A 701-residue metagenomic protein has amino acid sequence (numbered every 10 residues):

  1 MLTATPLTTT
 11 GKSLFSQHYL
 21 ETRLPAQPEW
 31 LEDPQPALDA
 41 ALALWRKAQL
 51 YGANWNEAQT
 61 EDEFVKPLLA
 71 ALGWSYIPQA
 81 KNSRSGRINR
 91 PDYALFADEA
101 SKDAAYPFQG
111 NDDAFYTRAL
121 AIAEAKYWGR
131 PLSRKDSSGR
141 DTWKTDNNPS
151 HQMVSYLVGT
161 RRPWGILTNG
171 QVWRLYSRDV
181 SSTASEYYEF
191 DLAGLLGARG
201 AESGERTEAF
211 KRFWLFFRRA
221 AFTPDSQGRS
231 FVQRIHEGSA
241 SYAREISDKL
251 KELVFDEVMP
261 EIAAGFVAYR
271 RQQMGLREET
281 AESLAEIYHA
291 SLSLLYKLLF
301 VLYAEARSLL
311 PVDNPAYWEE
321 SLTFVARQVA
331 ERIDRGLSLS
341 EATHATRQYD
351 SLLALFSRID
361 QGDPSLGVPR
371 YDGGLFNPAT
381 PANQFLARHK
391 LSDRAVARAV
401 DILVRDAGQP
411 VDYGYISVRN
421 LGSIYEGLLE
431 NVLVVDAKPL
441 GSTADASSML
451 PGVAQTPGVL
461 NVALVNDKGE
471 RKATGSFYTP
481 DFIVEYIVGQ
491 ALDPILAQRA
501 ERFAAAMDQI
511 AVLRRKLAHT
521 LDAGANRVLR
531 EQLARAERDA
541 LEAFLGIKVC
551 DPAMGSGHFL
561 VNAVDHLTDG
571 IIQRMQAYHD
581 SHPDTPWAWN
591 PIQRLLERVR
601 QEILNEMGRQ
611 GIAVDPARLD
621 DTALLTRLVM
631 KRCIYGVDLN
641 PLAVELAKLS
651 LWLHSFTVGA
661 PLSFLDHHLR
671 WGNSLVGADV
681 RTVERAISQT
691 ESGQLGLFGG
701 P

Functional and structural regions predicted by a protein language model:
M1-W164, R178-S185: A short, conserved, highly charged catalytic patch centered on acidic carboxylates
M1-W55, A125-Y127, Q171, S181 (+4 more regions): Preference for the N-terminal adenyl/adenosyl cofactor-binding alpha/beta module
E57, E61, S230, R234 (+3 more regions): Basic, amphipathic N-terminal segments
K66-P67, N147-I166, R535, V614-D620 (+1 more regions): Metal-dependent nuclease catalytic cores in nucleic-acid-processing enzymes, especially RNase H-like/related
Y76, S85, Y93, E99-P107 (+3 more regions): Carboxylate/His-rich catalytic cores and anion/metal-binding grooves
I77-S83, T183-Y188, N314-L322, A500-L545 (+2 more regions): Flexible phosphate/Mg2+-sensing switch loops adjacent to catalytic phosphate-binding sites
R118-A119, T160-W164, G170-Q171, K631-R632 (+1 more regions): Short glycine-/polar-rich loops that comprise or flank the Walker A/P-loop and associated switch/sensor motifs
L624-T626, M630-Y635, L665-E684: P-loop NTPase motor core
